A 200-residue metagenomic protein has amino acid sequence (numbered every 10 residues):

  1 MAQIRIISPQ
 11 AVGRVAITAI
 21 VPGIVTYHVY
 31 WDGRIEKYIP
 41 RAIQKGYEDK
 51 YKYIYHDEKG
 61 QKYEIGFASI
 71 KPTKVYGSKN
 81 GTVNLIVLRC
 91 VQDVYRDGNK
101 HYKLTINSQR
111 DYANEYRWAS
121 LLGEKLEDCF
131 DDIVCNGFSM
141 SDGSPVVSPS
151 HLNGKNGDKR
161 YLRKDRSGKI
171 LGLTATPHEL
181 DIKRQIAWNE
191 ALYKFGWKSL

Functional and structural regions predicted by a protein language model:
M1-L200: Extracytoplasmic glycan-interaction modules
